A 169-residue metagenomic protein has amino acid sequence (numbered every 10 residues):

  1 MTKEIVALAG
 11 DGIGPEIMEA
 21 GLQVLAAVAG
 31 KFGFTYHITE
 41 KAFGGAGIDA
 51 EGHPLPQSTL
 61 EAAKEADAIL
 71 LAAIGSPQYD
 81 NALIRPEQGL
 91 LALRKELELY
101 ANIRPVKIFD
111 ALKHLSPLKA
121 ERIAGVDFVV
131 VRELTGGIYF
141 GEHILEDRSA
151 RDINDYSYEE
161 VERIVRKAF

Functional and structural regions predicted by a protein language model:
M1-G12, G30, T35-H37, G45-F169: Anion-binding alpha/beta catalytic cores of soluble intermediary-metabolism enzymes, centered on
I13-M18: Short N-terminal binding/cap micro-motifs at the start of the first secondary-structure element
E19-A20, I84: Generic recognition of short, well-ordered alpha-helical segments
L22-F32: Short catalytic helix/loop segments, enriched in acidic residues and glycine and frequently bearing histidine
E40: Replace "His-x-His-based motif
